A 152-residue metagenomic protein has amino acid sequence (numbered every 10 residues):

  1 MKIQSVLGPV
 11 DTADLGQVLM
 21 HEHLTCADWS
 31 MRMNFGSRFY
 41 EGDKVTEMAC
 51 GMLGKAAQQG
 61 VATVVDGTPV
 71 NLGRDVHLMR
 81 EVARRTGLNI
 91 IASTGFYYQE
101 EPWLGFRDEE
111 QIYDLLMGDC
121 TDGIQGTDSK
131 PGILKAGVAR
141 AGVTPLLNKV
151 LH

Functional and structural regions predicted by a protein language model:
M1-P9, V65-N71, M79, I91-F96 (+1 more regions): Short, charged N-terminal helix-start/capping segments
K2-E22: N-terminal basic/disordered segments at the start of proteins
G16-A27, M33-L88, I112-K130: Alpha-helical scaffold segments that flank or form the walls of functional sites
E81-R84, N89-H152: Active-site gating/metal-coordination segments in enzymes
